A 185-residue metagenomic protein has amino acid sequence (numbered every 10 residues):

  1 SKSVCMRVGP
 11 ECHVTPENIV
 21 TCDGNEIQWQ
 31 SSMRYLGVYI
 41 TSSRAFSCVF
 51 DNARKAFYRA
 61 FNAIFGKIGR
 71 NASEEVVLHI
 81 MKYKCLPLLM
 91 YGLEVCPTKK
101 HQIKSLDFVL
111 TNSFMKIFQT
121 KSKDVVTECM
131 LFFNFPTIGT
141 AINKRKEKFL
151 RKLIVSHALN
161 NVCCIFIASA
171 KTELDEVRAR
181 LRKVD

Functional and structural regions predicted by a protein language model:
S1, M115-V125: Short helix-interrupting loop/turn segments at helix-coil junctions
S1-S31: Short, conserved micro-motifs composed of acidic
K2-E11, S105, E128-F135: A glycine-rich phosphate-binding loop feature that marks nucleotide/adenosyl-phosphate handling sites
V4-V8, V14, K55, F108 (+1 more regions): Structured, non-transmembrane catalytic/binding cores
G24-P97: Basic, alpha-helical interaction scaffolds
S43-S47, L88-I103, T120-K121, P136 (+2 more regions): Short helix-capping/linker segments at secondary-structure and domain boundaries
S105-F114, K146-F149: Short amphipathic alpha-helical coiled-coil/interface segments
S122, V126, F132-D185: Acidic catalytic cores of enzymes that act on phosphate-bearing nucleotides/polynucleotides
